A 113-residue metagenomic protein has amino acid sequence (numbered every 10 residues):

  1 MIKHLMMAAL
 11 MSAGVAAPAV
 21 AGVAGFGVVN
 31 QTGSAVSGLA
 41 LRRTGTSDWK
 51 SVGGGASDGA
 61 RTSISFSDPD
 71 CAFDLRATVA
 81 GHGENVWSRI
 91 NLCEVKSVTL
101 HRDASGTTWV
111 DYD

Functional and structural regions predicted by a protein language model:
M1-M7: Bacterial N-terminal signal peptides that target proteins for export
A8-G14: Bacterial N-terminal signal peptides
P18-F66, D70, T78-D113: Intrinsically disordered, low-complexity segments enriched in small/polar residues
